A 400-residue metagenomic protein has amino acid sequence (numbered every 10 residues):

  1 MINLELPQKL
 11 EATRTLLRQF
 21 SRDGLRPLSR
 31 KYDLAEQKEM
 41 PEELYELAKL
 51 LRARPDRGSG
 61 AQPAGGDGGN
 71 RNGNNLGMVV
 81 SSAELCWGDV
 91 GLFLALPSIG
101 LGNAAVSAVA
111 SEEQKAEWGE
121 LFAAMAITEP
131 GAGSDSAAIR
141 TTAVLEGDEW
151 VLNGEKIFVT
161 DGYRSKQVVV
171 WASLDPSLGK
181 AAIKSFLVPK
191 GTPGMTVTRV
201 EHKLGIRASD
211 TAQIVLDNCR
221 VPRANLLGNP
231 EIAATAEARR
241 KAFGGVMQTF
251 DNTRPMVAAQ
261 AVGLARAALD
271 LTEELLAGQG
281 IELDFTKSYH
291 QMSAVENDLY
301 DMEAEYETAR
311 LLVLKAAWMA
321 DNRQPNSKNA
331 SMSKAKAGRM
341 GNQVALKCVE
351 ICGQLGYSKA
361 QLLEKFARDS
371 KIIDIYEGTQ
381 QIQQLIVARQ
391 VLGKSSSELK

Functional and structural regions predicted by a protein language model:
M1-L96, E117, K394-K400: Amphipathic, small/basic residue-rich leader segments at the start of a protein or domain
I2-N3, S81, C352-K400: Glycine-rich phosphate/cofactor-binding loops in nucleotide/flavin-utilizing enzymes
I2-T13, T198-Y306, I373: Glycine-rich beta->alpha junctions and the first turn(s) of the following alpha-helix
R26-E36, L276, I281, E303-K336 (+1 more regions): C-terminal helix-coil-helix/basic helical segment that borders enzyme active sites and/or dimer interfaces and provides
V79, A83, V90-E113, G133-S136: N-terminal glycine-rich flavin-associated loop
E120-T128: A short, Trp-centered hydrophobic/proline-enriched beta-strand micro-motif
A143-V144: A structural signal for short hydrophobic beta-strand segments in well-ordered beta-sheet cores
E155-V197: A short core secondary-structure module
